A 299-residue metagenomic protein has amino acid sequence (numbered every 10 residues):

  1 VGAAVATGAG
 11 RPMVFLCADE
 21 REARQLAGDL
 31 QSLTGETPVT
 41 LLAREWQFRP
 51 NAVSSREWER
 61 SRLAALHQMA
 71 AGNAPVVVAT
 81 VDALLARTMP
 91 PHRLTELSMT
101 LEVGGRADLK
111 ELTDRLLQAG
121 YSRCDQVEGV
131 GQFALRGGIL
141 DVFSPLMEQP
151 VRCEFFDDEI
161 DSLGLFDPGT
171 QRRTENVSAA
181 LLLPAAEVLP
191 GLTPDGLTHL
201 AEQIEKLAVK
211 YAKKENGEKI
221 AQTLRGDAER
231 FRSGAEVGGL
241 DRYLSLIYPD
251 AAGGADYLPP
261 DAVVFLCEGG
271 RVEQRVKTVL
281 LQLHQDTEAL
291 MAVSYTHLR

Functional and structural regions predicted by a protein language model:
V1-R299: ASCE RecA-like P-loop NTPase motor cores that couple ATP hydrolysis to mechanical translocation on nucleic acids
